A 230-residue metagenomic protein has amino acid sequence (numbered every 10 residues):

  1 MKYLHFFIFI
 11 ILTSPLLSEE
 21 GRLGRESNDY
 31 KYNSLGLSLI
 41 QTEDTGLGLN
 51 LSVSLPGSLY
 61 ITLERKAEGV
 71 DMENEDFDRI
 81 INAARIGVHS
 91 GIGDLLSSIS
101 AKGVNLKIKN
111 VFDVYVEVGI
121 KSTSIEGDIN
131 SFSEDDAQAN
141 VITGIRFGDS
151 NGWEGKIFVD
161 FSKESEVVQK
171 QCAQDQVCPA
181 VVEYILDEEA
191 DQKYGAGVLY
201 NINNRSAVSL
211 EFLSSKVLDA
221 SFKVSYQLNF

Functional and structural regions predicted by a protein language model:
Y3-T13: Sec-dependent N-terminal signal peptides
L17-D71: Short glycine/proline- and aromatic-enriched beta-strand/turn motifs that initiate or cap beta-hairpins
G21, S90-S98, G103-S209, L213-K216 (+1 more regions): Outer-membrane beta-barrel transmembrane domain signature
N33-L35, T45-L49, N82-I86, A137-T143 (+2 more regions): Hydrophobic, lipid-facing positions within transmembrane beta-strands of outer-membrane proteins
V53-L55, Q227-F230: Short, surface-exposed basic-aromatic patches at helix termini and helix-loop junctions that form
R65-N82, S90: Surface-exposed loop and membrane-interface regions of Gram-negative outer-membrane beta-barrel proteins
E73-D76, V168, S221-K223: Short secondary-structure transition/capping segments
